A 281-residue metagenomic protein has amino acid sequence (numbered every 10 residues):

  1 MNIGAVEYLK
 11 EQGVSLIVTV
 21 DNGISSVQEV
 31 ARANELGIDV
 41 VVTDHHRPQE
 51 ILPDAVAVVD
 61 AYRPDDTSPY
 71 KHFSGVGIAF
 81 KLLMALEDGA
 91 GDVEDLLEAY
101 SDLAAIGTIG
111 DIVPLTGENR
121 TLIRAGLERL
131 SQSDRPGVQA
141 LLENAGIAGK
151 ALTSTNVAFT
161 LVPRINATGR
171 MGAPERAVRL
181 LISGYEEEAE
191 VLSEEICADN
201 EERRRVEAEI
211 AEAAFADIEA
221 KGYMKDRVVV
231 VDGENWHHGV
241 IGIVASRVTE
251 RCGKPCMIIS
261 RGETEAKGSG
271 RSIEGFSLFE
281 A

Functional and structural regions predicted by a protein language model:
M1-L16, L36, D88-A281: Hydrophobic helix-and-loop "lid/oligomerization" segment in the mid-to-C-terminal part of catalytic domains
M1-L52, V58-V59, A213, T249: N-terminal small/polar loop signature for handling phosphorylated ligands or for N-terminal nucleophile
V20-N22, T43-H46, A61-R63, L82 (+4 more regions): Fold-independent oxyanion-binding glycine-rich loops and adjacent beta-strand/coil segments at enzyme active sites
N22, S68-K71, L115, G233-E234: Glycine- and other small-residue-rich loops at beta-strand/loop junctions that grip anionic moieties
G23, P69, C197-E201: Active-site oxyanion-binding pockets that recognize sulfate/phosphate
S26, H46-I51, D65-D66, E263-A266 (+1 more regions): Short gly/pro/ser/thr-enriched loop/turn and capping motifs at secondary-structure boundaries
V30, T67-Y70, A148-G149, S246-R247: A generic local secondary-structure boundary/capping motif
P53-D92, L97-I109: Short alpha-helices
